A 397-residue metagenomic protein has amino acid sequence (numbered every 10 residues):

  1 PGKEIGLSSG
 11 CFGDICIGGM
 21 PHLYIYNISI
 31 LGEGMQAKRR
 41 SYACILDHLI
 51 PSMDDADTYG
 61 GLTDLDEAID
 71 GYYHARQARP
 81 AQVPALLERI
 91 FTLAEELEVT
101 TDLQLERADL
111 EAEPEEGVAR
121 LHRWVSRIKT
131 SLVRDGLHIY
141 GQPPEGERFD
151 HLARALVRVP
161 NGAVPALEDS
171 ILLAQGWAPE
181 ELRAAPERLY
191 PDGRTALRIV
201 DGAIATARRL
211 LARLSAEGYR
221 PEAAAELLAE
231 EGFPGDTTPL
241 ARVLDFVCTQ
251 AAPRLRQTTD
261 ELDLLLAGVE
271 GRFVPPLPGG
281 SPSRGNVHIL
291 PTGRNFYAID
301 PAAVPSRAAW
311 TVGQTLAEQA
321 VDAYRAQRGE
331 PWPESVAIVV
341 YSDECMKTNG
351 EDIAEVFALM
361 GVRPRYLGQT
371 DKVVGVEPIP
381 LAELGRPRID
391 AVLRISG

Functional and structural regions predicted by a protein language model:
P1-G397: Ligand/cofactor-recognition surfaces for anionic moieties
